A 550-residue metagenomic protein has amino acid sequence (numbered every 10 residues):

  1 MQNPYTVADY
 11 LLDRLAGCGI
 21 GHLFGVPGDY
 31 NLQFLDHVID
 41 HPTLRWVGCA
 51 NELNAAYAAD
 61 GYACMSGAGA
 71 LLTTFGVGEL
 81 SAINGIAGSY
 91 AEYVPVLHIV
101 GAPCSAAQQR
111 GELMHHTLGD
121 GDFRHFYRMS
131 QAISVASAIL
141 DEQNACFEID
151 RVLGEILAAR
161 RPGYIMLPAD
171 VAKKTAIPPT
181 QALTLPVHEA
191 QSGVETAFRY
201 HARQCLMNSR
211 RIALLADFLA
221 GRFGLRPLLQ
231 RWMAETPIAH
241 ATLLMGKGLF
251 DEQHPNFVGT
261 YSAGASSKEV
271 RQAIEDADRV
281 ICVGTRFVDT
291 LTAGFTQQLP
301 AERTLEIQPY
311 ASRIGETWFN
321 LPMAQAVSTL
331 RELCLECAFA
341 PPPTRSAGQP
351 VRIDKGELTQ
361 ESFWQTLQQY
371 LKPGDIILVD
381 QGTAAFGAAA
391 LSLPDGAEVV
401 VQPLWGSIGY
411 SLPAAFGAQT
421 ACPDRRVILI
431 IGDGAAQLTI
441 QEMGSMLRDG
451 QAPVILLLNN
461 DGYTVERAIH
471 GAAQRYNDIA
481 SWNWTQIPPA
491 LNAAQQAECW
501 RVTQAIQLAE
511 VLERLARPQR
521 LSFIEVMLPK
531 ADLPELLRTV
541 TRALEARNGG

Functional and structural regions predicted by a protein language model:
M1-C337, P453-I455: N-terminal alpha/beta PP-like core and its mobile active-site loop of ThDP/TPP-dependent enzymes
Q2-N3, L140, M166, P179-T180 (+4 more regions): Phosphate/pyrophosphate-binding active-site segments
A8-I20, V26-D29, F34-I39, T344-D424 (+1 more regions): Active-site diphosphate/adenylate-binding microenvironment
A59, S130, L367, P488-P489: Structural element of the ATP-grasp superfamily
I99, Q109-D120, F386-G550: Thiamine diphosphate
L157-A158, M207, L299-P300, K372 (+3 more regions): Short conserved AdoMet
A213, I376, I428-L429: Hydrophobic "anchor" residues on beta-strands that sit immediately upstream of conserved functional sites
A216, V283, I307, V379 (+3 more regions): Active-site flanking residues adjacent to catalytic metal/cofactor-binding acidic residues
